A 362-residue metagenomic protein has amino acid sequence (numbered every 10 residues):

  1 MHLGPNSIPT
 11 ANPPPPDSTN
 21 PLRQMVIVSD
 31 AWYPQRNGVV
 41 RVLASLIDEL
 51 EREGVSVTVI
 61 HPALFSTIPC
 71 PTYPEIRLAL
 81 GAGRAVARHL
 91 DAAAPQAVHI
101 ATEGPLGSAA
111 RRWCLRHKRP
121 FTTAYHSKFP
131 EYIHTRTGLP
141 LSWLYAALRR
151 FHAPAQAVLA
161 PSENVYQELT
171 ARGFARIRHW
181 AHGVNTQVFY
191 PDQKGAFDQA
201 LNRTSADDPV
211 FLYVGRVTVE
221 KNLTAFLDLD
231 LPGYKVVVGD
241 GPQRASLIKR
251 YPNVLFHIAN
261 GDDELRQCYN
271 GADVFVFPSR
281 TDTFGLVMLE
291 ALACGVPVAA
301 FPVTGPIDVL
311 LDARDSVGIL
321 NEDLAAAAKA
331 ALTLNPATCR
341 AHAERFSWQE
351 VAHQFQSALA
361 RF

Functional and structural regions predicted by a protein language model:
V28, A200-P232, V236: Conserved donor-binding/catalytic core segment of Leloir-type glycosyltransferases
A146-L201, A206: Donor nucleotide-sugar binding/catalytic pocket of nucleotide-sugar-dependent glycosyltransferases
H152, Q267-A272, F355: Short alpha-helical donor nucleotide-sugar binding micro-motif in glycosyltransferases
R244-D263: Nucleotide-activated donor-binding/catalytic signature segment of Leloir-type glycosyltransferases, i.e., the conserved
R280: Aromatic "clamp/platform" in nucleotide-sugar-dependent glycosyltransferases that forms part of the donor/acceptor
P297-A300: Short hydrophobic beta-strand element within catalytic cores of glycosyltransferases and related nucleotide-activated
V303, I307-T333: Change "using UDP/GDP/dTDP sugars" to "using nucleotide sugars
L332-R361: A charged, aromatic-enriched C-terminal amphipathic alpha-helix characteristic of glycosyltransferases across folds
